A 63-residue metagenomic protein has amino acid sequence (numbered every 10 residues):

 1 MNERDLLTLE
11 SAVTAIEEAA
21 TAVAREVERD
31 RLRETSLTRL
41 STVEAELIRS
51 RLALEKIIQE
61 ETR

Functional and structural regions predicted by a protein language model:
M1-T14: Short, charge/polar-rich alpha-helical segments
A12, I16-V23: Charged/polar low-complexity intrinsically disordered segments, enriched in acidic residues
T21-R63: Short, charge-rich amphipathic interface segments used for partner binding and complex assembly
